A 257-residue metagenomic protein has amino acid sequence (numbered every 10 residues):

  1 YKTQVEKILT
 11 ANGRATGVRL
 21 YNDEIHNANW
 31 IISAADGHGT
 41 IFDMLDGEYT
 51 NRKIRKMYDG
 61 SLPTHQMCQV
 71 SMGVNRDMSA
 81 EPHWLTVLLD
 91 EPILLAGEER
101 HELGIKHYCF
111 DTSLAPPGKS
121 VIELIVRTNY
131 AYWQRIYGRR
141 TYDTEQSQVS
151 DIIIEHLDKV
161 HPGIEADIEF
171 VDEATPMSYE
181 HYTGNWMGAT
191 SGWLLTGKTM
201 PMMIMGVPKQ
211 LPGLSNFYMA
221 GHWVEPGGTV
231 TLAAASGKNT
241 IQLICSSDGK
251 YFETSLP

Functional and structural regions predicted by a protein language model:
Q4-P117: Mid-domain catalytic core of redox enzymes that form a hydrophobic substrate pocket/lid adjacent to a catalytic redox
T10, C245-P257: Active-site-proximal substrate-binding core of FAD-dependent oxidoreductases
Y21, H38, I244, D248-K250: Catalytic phosphate/nucleotide-handling subdomain of diverse soluble enzymes
I32, M72, L124, L157 (+3 more regions): Hydrophobic, well-ordered secondary-structure elements that form the walls of internal hydrophobic environments
M67-C68, W133-T141, M219-V224, P257: Glycine- and acidic
N75-E180: C-terminal segments that line or cap access tunnels to active or ligand-binding sites in enzymes and enzyme-associated
G163-P226: A glycine-rich dinucleotide-binding beta-alpha-beta segment and adjacent secondary-structure elements that constitute
H222-C245: A conserved FAD-binding loop/helix module that cradles the flavin
